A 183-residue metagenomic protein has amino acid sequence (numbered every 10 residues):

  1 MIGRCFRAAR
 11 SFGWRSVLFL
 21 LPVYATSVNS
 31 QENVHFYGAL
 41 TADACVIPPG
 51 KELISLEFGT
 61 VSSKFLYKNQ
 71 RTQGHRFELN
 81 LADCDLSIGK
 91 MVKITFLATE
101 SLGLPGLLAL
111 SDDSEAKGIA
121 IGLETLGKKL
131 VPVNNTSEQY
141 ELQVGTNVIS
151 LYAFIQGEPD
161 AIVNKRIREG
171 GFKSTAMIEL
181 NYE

Functional and structural regions predicted by a protein language model:
I2-A9, Y24-E183: Mature extracellular/passenger domains of Gram-negative fimbrial/pilin and adhesin proteins
G13-Y24: Bacterial N-terminal signal peptides
